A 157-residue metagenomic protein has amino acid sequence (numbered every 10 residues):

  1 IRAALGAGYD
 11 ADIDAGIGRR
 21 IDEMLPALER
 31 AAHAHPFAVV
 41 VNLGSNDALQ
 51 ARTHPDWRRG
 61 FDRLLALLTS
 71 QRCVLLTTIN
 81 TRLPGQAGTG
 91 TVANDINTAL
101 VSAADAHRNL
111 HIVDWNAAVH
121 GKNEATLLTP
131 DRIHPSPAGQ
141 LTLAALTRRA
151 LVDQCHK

Functional and structural regions predicted by a protein language model:
I1-R63, L83-A87, T91-D95: Conserved SGNH/GDSL esterase-like catalytic core that processes O-acyl groups on lipids and polysaccharides
G6, D10, E29, H33 (+5 more regions): Sec-exported extracytoplasmic/periplasmic mature domains
A11-A15, F37-L43, C73-T78, H111-D114 (+1 more regions): Structural recognition of the beta-strand scaffold that forms the well-ordered cores of secreted hydrolase catalytic
R20, T69, N123-E124: Alpha-helix initiation/capping motif
R20-E29, D47-A51, L75-N80, N109-W115 (+1 more regions): Low-complexity, flexible helical/coil segments
E23, V40, D56-G60, C73-T77 (+2 more regions): Extracytoplasmic/periplasmic mature domains of Sec-exported, cell-envelope-associated bacterial proteins
R82-K157: Catalytic His-Asp segment of secreted/periplasmic serine-dependent ester chemistry enzymes
